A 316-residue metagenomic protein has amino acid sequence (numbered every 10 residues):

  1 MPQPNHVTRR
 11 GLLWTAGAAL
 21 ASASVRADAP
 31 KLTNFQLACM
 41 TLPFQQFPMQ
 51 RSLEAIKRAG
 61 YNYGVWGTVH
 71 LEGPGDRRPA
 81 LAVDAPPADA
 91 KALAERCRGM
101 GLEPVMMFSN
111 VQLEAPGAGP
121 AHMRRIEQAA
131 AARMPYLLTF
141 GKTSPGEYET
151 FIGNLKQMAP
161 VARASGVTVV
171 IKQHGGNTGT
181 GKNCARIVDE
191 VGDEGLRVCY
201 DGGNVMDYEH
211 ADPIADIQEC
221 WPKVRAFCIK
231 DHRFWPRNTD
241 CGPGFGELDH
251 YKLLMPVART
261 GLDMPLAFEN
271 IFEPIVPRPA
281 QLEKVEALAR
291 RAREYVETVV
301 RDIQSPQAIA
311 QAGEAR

Functional and structural regions predicted by a protein language model:
P2-A38, F47-N62, R133, A164 (+2 more regions): Histidine-acidic metal/acid-base catalytic patches
A16-S24, E95-P104, S109-V198, D207 (+1 more regions): Active-site acidic/histidine proton-transfer and metal-coordination neighborhood in alpha/beta enzyme cores
A29-P43, R98, E103, M107: Mobile, glycine- and charge-enriched loop segments and immediately flanking short secondary-structure elements within
M40-F44, V69, S109-Q112, G141-S144 (+4 more regions): Active-site beta-loop-alpha junctions enriched in small/polar residues
V65, M106-F108, L138, C228 (+1 more regions): Residues embedded in well-ordered beta-strands within globular domains across many folds
G67-A92: Glycine-rich, proline-tolerant flexible connector loops at the mouths of alpha/beta enzymes
G73-P74, E114, G146, G179 (+2 more regions): Generic structural signal for helix capping and beta-alpha/helix-loop junctions
V83-D89, G119-R124, T150-K156, A185 (+2 more regions): Charged helix-capping and loop-helix junction motifs
